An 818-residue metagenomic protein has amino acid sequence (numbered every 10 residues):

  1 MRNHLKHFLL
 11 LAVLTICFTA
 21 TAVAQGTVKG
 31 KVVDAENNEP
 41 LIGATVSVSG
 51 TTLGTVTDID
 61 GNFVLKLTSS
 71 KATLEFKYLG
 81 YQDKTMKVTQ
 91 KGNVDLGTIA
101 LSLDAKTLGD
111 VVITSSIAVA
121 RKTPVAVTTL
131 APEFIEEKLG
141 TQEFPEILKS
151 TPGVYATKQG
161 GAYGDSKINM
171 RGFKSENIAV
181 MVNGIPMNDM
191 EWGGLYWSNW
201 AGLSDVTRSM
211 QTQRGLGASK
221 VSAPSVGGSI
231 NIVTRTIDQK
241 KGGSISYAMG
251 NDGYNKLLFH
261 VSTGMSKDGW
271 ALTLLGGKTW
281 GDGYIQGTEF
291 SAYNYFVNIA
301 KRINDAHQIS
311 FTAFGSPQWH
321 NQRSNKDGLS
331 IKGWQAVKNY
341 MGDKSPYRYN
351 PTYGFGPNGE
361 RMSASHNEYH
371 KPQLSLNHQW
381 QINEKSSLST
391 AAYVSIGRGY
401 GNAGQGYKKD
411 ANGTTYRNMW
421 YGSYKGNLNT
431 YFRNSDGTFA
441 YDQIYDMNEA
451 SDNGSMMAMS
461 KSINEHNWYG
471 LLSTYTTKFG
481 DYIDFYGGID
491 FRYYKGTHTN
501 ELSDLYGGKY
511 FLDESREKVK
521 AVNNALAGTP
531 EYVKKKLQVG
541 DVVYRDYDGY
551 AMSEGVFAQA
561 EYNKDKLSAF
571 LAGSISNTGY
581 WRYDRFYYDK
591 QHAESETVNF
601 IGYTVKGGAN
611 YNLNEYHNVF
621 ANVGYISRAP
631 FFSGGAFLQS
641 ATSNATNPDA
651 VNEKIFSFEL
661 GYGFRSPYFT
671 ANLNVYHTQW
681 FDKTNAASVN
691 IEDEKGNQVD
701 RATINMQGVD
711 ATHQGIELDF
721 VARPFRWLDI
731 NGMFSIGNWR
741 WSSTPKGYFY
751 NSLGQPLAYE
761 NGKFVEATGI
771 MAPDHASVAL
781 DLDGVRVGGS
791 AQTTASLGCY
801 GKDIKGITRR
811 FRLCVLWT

Functional and structural regions predicted by a protein language model:
V33-N37, A44-S49, E75-Q82, K91-E137 (+1 more regions): Short, acidic, small-residue-rich periplasmic hinge/interaction motif at the N-terminus of Gram-negative outer-membrane
V64-K66, K167, P186-R214, V233: Short acidic/polar hinge/loop motifs at secondary-structure boundaries that mediate gating or recognition
G97-I99, A201-S246: A beta-strand signature from Gram-negative outer-membrane beta-barrel systems, especially the internal plug domain
G242, M249-W280, I285-R323, Q373-N383 (+1 more regions): Transmembrane beta-barrel wall of Gram-negative outer-membrane proteins
A300, Q308-N377, N402-S460, N524-L537 (+1 more regions): Acidic/polar loop-and-plug regions of large Gram-negative outer-membrane beta-barrel proteins
A458, D484-H617, Q639, M733 (+2 more regions): Signature of Gram-negative outer-membrane beta-barrel scaffolds
V533, N577-F586, T597, N610-F658 (+4 more regions): Surface-exposed extracellular loop regions of Gram-negative outer-membrane beta-barrel proteins, predominantly
N563, H677-Q679, D700-W817: Gram-negative outer-membrane beta-barrel transporters
